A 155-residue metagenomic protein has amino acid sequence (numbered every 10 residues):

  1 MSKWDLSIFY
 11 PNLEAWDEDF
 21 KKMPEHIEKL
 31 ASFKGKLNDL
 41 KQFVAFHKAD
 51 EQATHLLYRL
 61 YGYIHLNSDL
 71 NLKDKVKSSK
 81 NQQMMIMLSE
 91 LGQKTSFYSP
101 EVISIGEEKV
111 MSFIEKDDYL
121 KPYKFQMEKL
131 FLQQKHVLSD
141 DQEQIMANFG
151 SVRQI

Functional and structural regions predicted by a protein language model:
M1-I155: A well-structured
